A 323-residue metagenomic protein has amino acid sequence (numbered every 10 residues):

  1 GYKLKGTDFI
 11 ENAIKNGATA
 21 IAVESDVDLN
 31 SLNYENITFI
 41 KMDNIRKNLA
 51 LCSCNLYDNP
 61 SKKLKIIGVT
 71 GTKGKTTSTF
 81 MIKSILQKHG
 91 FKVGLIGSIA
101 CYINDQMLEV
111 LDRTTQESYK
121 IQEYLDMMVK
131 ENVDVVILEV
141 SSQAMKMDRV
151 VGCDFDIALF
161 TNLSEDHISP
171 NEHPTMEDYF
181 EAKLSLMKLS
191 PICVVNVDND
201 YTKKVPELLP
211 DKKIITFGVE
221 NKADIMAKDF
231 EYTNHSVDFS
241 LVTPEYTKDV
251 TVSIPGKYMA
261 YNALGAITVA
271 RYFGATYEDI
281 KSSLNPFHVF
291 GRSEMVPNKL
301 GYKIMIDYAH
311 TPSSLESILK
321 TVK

Functional and structural regions predicted by a protein language model:
G1-L51, D200, K228-E231, P255 (+2 more regions): N-terminal leader/targeting and accessory segments in enzymes
I21-S25, D211-T233, T251-K257, K281-N285 (+1 more regions): Beta-strand->loop->alpha-helix junctions that form or flank phosphate-binding loops in nucleotide-handling enzymes
S25-D28, S98-I99, L163, V219: Short, ordered loop/turn segments at secondary-structure junctions
N33-F39, K65, F217-V219, V242-V252 (+1 more regions): Glycine/charged-rich beta-loop-alpha catalytic/anionic-binding loops adjacent to active sites
Y34-M42, L108-V110, D211-I215: Active-site regions of enzymes building and remodeling cell-envelope glycoconjugates
K47-C193, V197, Y201-K213, T243 (+2 more regions): Phosphate-binding loop of NTP-binding sites
G97, F230-K248: Acidic-glycine-rich active-site phosphate/pyrophosphate-binding loop
P244-K323: Nucleotide phosphate-binding/pyrophosphate-handling subdomain across enzymes that bind or process nucleotide phosphates
